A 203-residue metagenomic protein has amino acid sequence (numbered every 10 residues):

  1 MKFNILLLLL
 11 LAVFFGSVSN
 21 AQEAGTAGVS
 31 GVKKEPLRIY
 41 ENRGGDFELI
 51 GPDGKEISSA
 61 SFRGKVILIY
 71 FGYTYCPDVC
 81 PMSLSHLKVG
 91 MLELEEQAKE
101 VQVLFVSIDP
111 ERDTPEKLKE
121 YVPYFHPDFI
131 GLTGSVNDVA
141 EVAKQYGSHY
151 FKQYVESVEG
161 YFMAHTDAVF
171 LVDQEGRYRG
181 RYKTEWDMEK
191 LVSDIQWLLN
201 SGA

Functional and structural regions predicted by a protein language model:
M1-L6: Positively charged n-region of N-terminal signal peptides that target proteins for export
L7-F14: Bacterial N-terminal signal peptides
S19-E23: Boundary at the C-terminal end of the N-terminal hydrophobic targeting segment
G25-A60, S85: N-terminal "domain-start" segment that seeds a small globular fold
G44-G45, I67, T166-A168: Short loop/turn microsegments at loop-to-beta-strand junctions
S59-L87, L104: Short active-site neighborhood of thiol/selenol oxidoreductases, capturing the structured segment around
M82-V142: Structural microenvironment flanking redox-active thiols in thiol-disulfide oxidoreductases
D138-D194: Thiol/disulfide oxidoreductase modules built on the thioredoxin-like
